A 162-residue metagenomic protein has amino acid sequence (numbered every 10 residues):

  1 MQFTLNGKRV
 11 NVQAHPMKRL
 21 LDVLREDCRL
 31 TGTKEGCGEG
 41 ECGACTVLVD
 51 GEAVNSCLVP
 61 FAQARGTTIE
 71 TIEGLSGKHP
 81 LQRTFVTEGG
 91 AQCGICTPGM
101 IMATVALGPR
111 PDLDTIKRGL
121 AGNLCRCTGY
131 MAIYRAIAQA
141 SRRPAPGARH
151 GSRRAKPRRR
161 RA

Functional and structural regions predicted by a protein language model:
M1-A162: Signature of N-terminal electron-transfer/Fe-S-associated modules in redox systems
